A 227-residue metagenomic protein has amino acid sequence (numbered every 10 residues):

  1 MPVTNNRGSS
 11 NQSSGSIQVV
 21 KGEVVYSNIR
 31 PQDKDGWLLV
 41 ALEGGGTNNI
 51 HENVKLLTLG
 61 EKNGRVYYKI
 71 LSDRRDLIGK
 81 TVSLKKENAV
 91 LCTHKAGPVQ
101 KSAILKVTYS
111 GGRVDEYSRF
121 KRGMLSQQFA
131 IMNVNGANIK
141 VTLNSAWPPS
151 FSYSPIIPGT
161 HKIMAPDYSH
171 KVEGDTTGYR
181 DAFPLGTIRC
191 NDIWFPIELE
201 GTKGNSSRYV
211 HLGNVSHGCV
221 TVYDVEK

Functional and structural regions predicted by a protein language model:
P2-H217, E226: Cell wall/extracellular polymer interaction/catalysis modules
Y223: A short, glycine/acidic-enriched catalytic loop
